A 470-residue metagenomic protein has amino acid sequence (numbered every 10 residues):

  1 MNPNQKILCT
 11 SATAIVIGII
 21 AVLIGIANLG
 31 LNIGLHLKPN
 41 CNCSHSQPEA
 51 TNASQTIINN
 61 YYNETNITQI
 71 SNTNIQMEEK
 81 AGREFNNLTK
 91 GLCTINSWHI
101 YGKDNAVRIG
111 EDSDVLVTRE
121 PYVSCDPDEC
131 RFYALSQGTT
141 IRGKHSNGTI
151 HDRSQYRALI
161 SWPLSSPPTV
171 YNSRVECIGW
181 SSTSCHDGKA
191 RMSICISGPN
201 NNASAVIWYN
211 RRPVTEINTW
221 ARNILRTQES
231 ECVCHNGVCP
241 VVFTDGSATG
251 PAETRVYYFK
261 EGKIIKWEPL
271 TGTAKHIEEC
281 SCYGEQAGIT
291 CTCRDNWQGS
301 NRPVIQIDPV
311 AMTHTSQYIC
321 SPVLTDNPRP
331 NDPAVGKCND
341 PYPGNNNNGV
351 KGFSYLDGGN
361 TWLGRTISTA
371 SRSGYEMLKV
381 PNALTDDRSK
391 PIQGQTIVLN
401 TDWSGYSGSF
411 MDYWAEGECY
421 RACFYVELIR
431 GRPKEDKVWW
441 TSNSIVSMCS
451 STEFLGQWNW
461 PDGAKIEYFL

Functional and structural regions predicted by a protein language model:
K6-N42: Hydrophobic, helix-forming membrane-interacting segments
N40-L88, I95, N105: Long, low-complexity intrinsically disordered regions enriched in small/polar and proline/glycine residues
S113-Y122, C177-S184, K189, I224-E231 (+1 more regions): Repeated scaffold domains used in trafficking and secretory/extracellular systems, primarily beta-propellers
E129-A134, A190-M192, N201-A205, V238-V241 (+1 more regions): Entry beta-strands of beta-propeller and related beta-repeat scaffolds
Y156-S161: Beta-propeller blade signature
T441-K465: Short beta-strand elements
